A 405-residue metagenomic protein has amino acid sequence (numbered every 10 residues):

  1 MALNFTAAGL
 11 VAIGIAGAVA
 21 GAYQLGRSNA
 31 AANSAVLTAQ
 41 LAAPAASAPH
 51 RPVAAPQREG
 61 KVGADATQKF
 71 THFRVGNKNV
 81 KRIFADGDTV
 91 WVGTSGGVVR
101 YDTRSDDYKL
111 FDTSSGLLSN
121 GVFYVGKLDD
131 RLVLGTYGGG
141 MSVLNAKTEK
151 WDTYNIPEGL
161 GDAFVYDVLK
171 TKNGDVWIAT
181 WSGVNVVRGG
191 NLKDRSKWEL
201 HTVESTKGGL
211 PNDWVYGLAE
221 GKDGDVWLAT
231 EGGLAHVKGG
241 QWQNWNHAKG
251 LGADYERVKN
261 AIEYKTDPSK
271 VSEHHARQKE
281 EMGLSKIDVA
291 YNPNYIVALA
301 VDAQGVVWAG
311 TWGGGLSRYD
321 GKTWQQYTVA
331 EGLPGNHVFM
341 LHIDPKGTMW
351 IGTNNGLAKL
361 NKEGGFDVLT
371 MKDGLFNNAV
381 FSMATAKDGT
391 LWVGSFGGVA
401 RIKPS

Functional and structural regions predicted by a protein language model:
M1-A7: Short, low-complexity patches enriched in S/T/P/G
A8-L25: Hydrophobic alpha-helical membrane-insertion segments, chiefly the h-region of N-terminal signal peptides
G21-S405: Carboxylate-rich, polar loop motifs that coordinate divalent cations or form catalytic acidic clusters
